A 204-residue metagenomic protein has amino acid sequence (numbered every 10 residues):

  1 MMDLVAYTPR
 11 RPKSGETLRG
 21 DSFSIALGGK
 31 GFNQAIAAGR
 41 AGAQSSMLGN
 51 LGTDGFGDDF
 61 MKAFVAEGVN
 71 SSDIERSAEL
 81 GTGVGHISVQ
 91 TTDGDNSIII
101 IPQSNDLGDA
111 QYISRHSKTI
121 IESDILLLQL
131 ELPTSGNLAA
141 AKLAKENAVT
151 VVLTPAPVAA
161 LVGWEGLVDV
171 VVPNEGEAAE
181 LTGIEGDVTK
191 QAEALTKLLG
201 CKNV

Functional and structural regions predicted by a protein language model:
M1-N50, G55-V69: Glycine-rich phosphate/adenosyl-contacting loop at the front of the ribokinase-like
M2, G49-T53, V89-T91, I101 (+1 more regions): Cofactor-binding loop segments of dinucleotide-utilizing enzymes, especially the Rossmann-like FAD- and NAD(P)+-binding
S22, L48-T53, S71-T82, T154-A156 (+2 more regions): Beta-strand->loop->alpha-helix junctions that form or flank phosphate-binding loops in nucleotide-handling enzymes
I36, V84-S88, S97, V204: Short beta-strand scaffold segments in enzyme catalytic cores
S72, R76-S77, I87-I125: Conserved phosphate-binding/catalytic loop of the ribokinase/pfkB sugar-kinase fold
L138-V204: Conserved phosphate/ATP/ADP-binding segment of small-molecule kinases
